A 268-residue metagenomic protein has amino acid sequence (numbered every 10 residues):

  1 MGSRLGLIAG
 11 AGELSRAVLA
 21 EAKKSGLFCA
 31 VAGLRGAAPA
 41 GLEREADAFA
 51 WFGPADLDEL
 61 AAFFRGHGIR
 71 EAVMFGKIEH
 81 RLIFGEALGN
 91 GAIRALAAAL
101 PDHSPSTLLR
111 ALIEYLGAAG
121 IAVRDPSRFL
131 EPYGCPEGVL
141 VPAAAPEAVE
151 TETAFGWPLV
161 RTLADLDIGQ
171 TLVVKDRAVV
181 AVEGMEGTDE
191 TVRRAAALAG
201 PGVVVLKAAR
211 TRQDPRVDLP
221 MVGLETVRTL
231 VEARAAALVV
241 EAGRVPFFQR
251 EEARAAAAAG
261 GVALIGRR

Functional and structural regions predicted by a protein language model:
M1-L34: N-terminal basic/disordered segments at the start of proteins
M1-R4, S25-F28, A46, H67-R70 (+6 more regions): Short coil/turn connectors at secondary-structure junctions
L7-A9, V31-A32, A72-F75, P105 (+5 more regions): General beta-strand structural signal in soluble alpha/beta enzymes
A11, K77-H80, A178, R210-T211: Short glycine-rich anion-binding loops that position phosphate/pyrophosphate groups of nucleotides and phosphorylated
A22, G36, V123-V227: Conserved mixed alpha/beta catalytic, RNA-binding, or beta-rich assembly cores of soluble enzyme, regulatory
L27-F28, A32-L34, F52-E86, R110 (+2 more regions): Conserved alpha/beta cores of soluble small-molecule-handling proteins
L34-H67, E86-A95, D189-R268: Feature captures the catalytic cores and cofactor-binding loops of soluble hydro-lyases/lyases that act on carboxylate
L88-A143: Hydrophobic alpha-helical segments and helix pairs
